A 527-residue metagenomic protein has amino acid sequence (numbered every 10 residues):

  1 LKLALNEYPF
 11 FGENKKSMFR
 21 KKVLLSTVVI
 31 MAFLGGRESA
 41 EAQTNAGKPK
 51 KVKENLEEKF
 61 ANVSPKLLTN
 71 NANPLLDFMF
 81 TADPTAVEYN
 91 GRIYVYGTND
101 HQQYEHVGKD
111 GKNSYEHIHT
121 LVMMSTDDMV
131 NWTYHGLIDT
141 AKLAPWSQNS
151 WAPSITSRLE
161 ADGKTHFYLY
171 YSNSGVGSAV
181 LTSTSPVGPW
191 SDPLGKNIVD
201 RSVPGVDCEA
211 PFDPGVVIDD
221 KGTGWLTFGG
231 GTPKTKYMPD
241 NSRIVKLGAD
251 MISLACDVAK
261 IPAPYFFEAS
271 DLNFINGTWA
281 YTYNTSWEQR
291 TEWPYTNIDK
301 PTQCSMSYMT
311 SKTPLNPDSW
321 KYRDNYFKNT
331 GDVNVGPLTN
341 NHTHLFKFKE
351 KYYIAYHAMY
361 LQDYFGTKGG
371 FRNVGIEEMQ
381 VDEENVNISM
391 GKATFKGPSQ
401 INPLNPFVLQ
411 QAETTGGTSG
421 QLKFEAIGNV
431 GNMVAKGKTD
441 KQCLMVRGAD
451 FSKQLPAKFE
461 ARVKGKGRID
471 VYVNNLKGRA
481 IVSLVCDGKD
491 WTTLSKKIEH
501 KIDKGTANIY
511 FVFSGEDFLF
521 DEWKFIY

Functional and structural regions predicted by a protein language model:
L1-G47: Bacterial Sec-dependent N-terminal signal peptides
T44-S483, D487-Y527: Carbohydrate-active catalytic/glycan-binding domains of CAZyme proteins, especially the secreted or lumenal ectodomains
